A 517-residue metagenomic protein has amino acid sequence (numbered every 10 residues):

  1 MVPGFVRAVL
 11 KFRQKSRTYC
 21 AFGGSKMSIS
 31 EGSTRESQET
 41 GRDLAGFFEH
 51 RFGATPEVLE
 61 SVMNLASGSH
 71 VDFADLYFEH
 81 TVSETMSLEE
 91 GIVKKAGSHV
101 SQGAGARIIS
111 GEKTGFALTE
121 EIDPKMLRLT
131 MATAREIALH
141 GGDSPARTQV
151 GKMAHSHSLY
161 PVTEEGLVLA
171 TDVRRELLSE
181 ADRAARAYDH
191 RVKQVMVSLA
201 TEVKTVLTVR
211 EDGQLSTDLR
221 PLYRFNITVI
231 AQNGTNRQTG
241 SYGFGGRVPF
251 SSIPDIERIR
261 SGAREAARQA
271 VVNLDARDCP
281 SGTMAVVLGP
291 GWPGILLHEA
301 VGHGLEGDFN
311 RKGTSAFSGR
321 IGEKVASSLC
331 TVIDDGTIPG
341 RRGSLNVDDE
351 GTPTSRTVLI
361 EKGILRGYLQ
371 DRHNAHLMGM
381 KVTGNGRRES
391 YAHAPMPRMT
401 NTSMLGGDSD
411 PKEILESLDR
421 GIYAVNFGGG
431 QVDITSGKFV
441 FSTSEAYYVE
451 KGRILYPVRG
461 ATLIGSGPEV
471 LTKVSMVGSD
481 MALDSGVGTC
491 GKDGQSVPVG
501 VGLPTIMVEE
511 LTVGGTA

Functional and structural regions predicted by a protein language model:
V2, V6-V9, A21: Acidic, Ala/Val/Gly-enriched low-complexity intrinsically disordered segments
F12, R17-A517: N-terminal small-residue-enriched
